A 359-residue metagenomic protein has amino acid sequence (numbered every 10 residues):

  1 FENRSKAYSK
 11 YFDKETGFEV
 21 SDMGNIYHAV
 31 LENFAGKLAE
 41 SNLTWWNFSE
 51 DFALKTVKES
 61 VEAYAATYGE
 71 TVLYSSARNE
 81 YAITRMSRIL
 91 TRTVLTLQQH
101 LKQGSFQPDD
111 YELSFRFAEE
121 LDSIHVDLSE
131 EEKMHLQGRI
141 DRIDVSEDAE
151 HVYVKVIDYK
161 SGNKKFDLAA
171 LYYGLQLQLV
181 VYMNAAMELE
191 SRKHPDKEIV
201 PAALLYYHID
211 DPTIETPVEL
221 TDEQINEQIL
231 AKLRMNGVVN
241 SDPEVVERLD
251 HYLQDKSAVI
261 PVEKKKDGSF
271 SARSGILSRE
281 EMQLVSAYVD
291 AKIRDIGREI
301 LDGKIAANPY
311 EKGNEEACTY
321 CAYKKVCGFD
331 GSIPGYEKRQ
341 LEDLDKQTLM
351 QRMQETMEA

Functional and structural regions predicted by a protein language model:
F1-A359: Structural signature of nuclease core domains in nucleic-acid processing machines
